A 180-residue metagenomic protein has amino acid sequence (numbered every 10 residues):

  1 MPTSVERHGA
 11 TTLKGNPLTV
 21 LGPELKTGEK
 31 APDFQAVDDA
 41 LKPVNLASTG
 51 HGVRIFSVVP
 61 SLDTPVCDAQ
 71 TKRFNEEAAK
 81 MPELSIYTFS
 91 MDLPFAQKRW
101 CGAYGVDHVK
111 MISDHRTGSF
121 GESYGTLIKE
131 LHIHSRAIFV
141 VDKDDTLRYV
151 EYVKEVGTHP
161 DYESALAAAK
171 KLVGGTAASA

Functional and structural regions predicted by a protein language model:
M1-A180: Chalcogenol-based redox active-site neighborhoods
